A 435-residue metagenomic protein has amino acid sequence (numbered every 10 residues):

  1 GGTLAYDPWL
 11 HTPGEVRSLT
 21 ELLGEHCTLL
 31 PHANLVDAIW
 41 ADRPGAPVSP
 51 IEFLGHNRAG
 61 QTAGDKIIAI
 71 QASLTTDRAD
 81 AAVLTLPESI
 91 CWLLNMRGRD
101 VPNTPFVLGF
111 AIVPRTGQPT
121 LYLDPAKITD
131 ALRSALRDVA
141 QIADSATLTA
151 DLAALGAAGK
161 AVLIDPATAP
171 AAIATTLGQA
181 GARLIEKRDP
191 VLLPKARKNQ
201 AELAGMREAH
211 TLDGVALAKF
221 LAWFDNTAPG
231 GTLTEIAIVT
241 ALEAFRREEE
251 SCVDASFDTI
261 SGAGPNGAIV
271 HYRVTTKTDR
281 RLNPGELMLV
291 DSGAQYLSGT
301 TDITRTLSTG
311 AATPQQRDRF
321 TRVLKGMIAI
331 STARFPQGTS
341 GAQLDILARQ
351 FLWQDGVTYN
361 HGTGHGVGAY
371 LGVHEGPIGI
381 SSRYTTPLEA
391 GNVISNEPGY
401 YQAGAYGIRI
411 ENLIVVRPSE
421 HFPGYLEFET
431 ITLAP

Functional and structural regions predicted by a protein language model:
G1-P435: Active-site neighborhoods and metal-handling regions in enzymes and metal-associated proteins
